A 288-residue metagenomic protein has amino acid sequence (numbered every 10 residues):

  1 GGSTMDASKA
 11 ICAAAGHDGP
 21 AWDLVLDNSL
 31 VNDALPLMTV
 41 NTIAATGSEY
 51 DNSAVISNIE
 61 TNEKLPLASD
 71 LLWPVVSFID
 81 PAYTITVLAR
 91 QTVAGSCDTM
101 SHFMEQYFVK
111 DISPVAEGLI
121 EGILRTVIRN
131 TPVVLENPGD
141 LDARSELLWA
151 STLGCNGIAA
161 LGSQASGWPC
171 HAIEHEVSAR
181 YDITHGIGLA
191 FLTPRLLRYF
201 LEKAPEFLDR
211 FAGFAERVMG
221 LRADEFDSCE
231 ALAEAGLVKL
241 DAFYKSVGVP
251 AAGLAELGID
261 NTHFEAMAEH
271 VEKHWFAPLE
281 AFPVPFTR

Functional and structural regions predicted by a protein language model:
G1-G19, V133-R144: N-terminal small/polar loop signature for handling phosphorylated ligands or for N-terminal nucleophile
S3-K9, G47-Y50, S166, C170 (+1 more regions): Short glycine/serine/threonine-rich phosphate/pyrophosphate-binding segments that cradle anionic phosphate groups
K9-G16, V31, A160-G162, R180-Y181: Alpha-helix C-terminal capping segments
A14-P114, D209-R210: A glycine/threonine-rich phosphate-anchoring loop and its flanking beta-alpha core in nucleotide/phosphate-binding
Q106-K239: Active-site segments that bind and position negatively charged phosphate/pyrophosphate groups
A215-R288: C-terminal charged capping/lid subdomain of soluble metabolic enzymes
